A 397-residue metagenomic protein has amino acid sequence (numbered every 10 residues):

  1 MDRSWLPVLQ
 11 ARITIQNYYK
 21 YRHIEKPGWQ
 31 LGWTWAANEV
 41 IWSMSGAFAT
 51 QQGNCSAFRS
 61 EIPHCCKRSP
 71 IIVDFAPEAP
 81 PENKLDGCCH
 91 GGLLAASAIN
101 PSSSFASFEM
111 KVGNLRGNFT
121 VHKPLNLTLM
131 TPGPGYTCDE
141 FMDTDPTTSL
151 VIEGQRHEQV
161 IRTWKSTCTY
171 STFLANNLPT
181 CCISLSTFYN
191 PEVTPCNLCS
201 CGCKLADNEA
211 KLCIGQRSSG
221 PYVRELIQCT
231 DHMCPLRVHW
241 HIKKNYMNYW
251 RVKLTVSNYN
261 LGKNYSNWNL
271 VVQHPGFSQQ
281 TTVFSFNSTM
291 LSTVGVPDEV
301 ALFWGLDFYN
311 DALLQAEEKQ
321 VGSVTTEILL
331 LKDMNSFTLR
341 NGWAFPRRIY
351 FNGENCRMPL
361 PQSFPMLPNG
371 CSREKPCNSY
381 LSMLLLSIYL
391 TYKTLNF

Functional and structural regions predicted by a protein language model:
M1-S382: Extracellular low-complexity, O-glycosylation-prone Ser/Thr/Pro/Gly-rich "stalks" and linkers flanking catalytic
N378-F397: Cleavable C-terminal sorting propeptides in eukaryotic secreted/cell-surface proteins
